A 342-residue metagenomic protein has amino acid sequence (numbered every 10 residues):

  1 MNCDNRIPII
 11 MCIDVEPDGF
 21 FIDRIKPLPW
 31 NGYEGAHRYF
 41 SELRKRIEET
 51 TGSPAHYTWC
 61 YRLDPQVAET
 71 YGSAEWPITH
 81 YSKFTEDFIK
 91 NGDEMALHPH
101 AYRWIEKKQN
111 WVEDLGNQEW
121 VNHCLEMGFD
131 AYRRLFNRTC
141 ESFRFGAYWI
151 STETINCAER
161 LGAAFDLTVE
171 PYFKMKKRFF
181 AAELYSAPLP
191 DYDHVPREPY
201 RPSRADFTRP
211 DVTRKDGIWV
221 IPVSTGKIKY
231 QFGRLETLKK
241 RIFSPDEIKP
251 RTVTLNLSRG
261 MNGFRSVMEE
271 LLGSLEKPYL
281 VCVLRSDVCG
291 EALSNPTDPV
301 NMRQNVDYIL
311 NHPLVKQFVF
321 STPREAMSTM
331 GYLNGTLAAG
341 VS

Functional and structural regions predicted by a protein language model:
M1-D87, N91, I309: Active-site beta->alpha N-cap acidic-glycine motif
I9-I13, Y57-W59, M95-H98, E141-F143 (+3 more regions): Hydrophobic faces of well-ordered beta-strands that scaffold small-molecule active sites in alpha/beta enzyme cores
D18-F21, Q66-T70, R103-K107, W149-T154 (+4 more regions): Short catalytic/ligand-binding loop motif for oxyanion handling, primarily in non-cytosolic enzymes, centered on
P29-R44, A74-S82, V121-E126, L257-E269 (+1 more regions): Well-ordered, non-membrane alpha-helical segments in soluble/globular domains
Y39-A55, K83-E94, A131-T139, F207-I218 (+2 more regions): A structural motif corresponding to the C-terminal end of an alpha-helix and its immediate exit/capping segment
A55-Y57, R62-W149, K227, R285-D287: Metal-dependent polysaccharide deacetylase catalytic core of the NodB/CE4 family, i.e., the active-site-bearing domain
F145-E276: Active-site-adjacent pocket scaffolds in enzyme catalytic domains
I242-S342: C-terminal domain-boundary segment and adjacent tail
